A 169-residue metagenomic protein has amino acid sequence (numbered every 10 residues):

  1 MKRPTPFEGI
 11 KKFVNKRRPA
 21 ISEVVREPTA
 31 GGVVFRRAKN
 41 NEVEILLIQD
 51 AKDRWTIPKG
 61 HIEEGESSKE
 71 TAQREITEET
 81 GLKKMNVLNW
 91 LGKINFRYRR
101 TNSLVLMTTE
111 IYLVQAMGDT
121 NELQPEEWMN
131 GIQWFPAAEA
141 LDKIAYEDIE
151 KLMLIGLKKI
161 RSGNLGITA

Functional and structural regions predicted by a protein language model:
K2-A38: Acidic, metal-coordinating catalytic segment for phosphate/diphosphate chemistry, firing primarily on the Nudix
F13, D142-A169: Charged phosphate-binding loop/patch that engages nucleotide di/tri-phosphates or the phosphate backbone of nucleic
E27-A30, N40, K52, L106-T109: Short connector loops at helix/strand junctions that flank enzyme active sites, especially segments positioning acidic
G31, E44, G131: Conserved beta-strand and immediately adjacent loop positions that scaffold enzyme active sites
A38-E44, T101-L104: Short, solvent-exposed loop/turn segments that connect beta-strands within catalytic domains and beta-strand-rich
L46-Q49: Short, acidic/hydrophobic/Gly-rich beta-strand patch recurrent on exposed beta strands that often constitutes part
T56-K59: A short gly/proline-enriched turn/hairpin at secondary-structure junctions
I62-K151: Unchanged
